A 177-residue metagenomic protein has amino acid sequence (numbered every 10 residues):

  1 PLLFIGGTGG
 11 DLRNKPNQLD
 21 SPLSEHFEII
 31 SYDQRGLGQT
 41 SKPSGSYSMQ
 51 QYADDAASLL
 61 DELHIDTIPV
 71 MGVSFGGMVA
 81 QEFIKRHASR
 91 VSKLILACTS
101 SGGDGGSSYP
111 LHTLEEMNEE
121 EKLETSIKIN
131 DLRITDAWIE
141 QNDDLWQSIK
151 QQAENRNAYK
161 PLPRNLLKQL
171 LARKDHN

Functional and structural regions predicted by a protein language model:
P1, E28, D66-P69, R90-K93: Structural signature of beta-strand start/N-cap positions in the alpha/beta core of ABC transporter nucleotide-binding
P1-S41: Conserved HGGG/HGGXW glycine-rich cap/lid loop of the alpha/beta-hydrolase fold
T8, S74, S100-S101: Short, flexible active-site-adjacent loop segments at beta-strand->alpha-helix junctions, enriched in small/polar
S21, E25, S58, K85-S89: Short, well-ordered alpha-helices that flank and scaffold nucleotide-derived cofactor binding pockets
S31-M71: Active-site loop/oxyanion-hole signature of alpha/beta-hydrolase fold enzymes
G72, G76, A80: Gly/Ala-rich beta-loop-alpha elbow adjacent to hydrolase catalytic centers
Q81, K85, S92-K122: Flexible "cap/lid" loop of the alpha/beta hydrolase fold
S126-H176: Conserved alpha/beta-hydrolase catalytic His-Asp/Glu region
